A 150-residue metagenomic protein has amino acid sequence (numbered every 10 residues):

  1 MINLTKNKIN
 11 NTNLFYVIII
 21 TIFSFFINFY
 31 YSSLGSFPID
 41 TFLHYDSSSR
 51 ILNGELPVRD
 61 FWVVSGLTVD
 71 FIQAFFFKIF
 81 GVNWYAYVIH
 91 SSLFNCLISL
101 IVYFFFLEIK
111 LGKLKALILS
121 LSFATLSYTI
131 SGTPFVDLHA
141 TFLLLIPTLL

Functional and structural regions predicted by a protein language model:
M1-I9: Short, Lys/Arg-rich, polar N-terminal cytosolic tail immediately upstream of the first transmembrane signal-anchor
N10-I39: Transmembrane signal-anchor helices characteristic of membrane glycosylation enzymes that use polyprenol
T12, V82-A86, H90, G112-I118: Membrane-interface starts of transmembrane alpha-helices
S32-S47, P57-F75, V82-Y85: Extracytoplasmic catalytic/substrate-binding loops of multi-pass membrane glycan-assembly enzymes
L67, F80-L100: Loop-to-helix entry region of an early transmembrane alpha helix in multi-pass inner-membrane enzymes
Q73, Y87-F94, V136, T148: Alpha-helical transmembrane segments of multi-pass integral membrane proteins
V102-T125, T141-F142, I146: Transmembrane-helix signature of polytopic, membrane-embedded enzymes that assemble or transfer cell-envelope glycans
G132-A140: Short acidic/glycine- and proline-prone juxtamembrane loop motifs at membrane-interface regions of multi-pass membrane
